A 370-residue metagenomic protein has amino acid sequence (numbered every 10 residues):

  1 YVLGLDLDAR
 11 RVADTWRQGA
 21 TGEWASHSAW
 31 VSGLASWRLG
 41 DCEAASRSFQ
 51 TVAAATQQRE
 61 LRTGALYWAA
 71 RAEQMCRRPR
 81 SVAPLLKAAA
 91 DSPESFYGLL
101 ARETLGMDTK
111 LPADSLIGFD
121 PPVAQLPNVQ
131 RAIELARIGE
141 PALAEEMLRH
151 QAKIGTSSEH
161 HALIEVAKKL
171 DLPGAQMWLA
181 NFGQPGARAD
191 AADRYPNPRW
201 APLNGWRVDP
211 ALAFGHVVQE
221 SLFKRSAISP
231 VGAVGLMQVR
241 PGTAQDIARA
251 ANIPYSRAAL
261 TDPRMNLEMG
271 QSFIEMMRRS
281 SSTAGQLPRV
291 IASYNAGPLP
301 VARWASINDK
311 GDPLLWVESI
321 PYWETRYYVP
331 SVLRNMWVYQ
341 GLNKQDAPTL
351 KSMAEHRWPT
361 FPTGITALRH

Functional and structural regions predicted by a protein language model:
L3-W30, A35, L39-A44, F49 (+6 more regions): Catalytic glycan-binding domains that act on GlcNAc-containing polysaccharides
A20-W24, S115-L126: TPR-adjacent "capping" and linker segments in tetratricopeptide-repeat scaffold/adaptor proteins
A70: Cationic-aromatic interfacial patches
S95-L111, L116-F119, N128-E146: Outer-membrane beta-barrel initiation region
